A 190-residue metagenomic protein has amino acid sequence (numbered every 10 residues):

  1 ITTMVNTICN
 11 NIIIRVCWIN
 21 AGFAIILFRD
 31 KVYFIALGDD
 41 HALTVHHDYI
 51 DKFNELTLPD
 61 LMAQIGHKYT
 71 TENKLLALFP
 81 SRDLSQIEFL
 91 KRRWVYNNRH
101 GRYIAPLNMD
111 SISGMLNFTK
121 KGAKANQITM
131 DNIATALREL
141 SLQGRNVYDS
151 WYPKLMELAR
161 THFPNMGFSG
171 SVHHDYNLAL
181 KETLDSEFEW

Functional and structural regions predicted by a protein language model:
I1-W190: Core nucleotidyl-transferase/polymerase catalytic module
